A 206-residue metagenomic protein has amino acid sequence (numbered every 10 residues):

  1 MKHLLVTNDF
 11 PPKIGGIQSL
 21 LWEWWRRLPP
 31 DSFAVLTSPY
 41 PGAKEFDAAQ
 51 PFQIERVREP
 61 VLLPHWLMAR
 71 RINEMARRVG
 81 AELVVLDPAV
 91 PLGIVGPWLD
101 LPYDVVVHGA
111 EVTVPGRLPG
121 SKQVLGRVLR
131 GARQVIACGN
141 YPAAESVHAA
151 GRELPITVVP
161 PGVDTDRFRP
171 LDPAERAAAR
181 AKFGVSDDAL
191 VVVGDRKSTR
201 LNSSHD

Functional and structural regions predicted by a protein language model:
M1-G42, A48-E55, R130: N-terminal subdomain of nucleotide-sugar transferases
P39, Y141, G162: Carbohydrate-associated surface elements
A48-A76, V85-L86: A short, charged, and often flexible helix/loop element on the N-terminal side of the glycosyltransferase catalytic
L63, A81, L92-G93, Y103-P119 (+1 more regions): A short, histidine- and acid-enriched strand-loop-helix "catalytic/donor-clamping" loop that lines the nucleotide-sugar
L86-L92: Short His-centered aromatic/hydrophobic patch
R130-N140, T157-V159: A short beta-strand/loop micro-motif in the catalytic core of glycosyltransferases that engages the nucleotide-sugar
R169-V185: A short helix/loop element that forms part of the nucleotide-sugar donor recognition site in Leloir-type
V185-R200: Conserved donor-binding/catalytic core segment of Leloir-type glycosyltransferases
